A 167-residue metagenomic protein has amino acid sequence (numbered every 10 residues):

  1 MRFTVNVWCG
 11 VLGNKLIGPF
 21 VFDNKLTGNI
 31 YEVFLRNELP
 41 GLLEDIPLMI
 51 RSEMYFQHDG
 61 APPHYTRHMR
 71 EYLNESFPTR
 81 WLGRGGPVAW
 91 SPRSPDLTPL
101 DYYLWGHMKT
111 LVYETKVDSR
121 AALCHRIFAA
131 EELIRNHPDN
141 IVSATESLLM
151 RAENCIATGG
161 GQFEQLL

Functional and structural regions predicted by a protein language model:
M1-S52: Electropositive, glycine- and tryptophan-enriched low-complexity nucleic-acid-binding patches
F3-T4, I30, F34, E38 (+5 more regions): Generic recognition of short, well-ordered alpha-helical interface segments
W8, V21, F56, Y65 (+4 more regions): Tryptophan-centric aromatic hotspots in well-structured domains and transmembrane helices
L12-I17, A61-H64, K109: Short, solvent-exposed loop/turn segments at secondary-structure junctions
F34-P87, P92: RNase H-like DDE/DDD metal-dependent nuclease/strand-transfer catalytic core used by mobile genetic elements
H58-G60, R67-H68, R84-V112, V117-R120: RNase H-like two-metal-ion nuclease catalytic core shared by retroviral integrases and related mobile-element nucleases
L100-L167: C-terminal anion-handling pockets and recognition modules
